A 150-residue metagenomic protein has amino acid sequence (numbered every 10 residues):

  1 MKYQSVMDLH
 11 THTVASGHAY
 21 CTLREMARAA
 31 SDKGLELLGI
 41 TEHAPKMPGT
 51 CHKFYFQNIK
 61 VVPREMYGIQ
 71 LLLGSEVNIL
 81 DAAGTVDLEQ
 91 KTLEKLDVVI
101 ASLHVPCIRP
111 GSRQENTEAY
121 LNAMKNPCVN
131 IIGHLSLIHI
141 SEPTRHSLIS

Functional and structural regions predicted by a protein language model:
M1-D81, I131, L137-I138: An N-terminally biased module of ancient metal coordination in phosphate/nucleic-acid-related enzymes
A15, C107, S147: Glycine-rich nucleotide phosphate-binding loop and flanking beta-alpha elements of Rossmann-like dinucleotide-binding
A27-R28, H52-E65, Q70, L88-K95 (+2 more regions): Histidine/acidic residue-rich metal-binding segments in metalloenzymes
P48, R109, S150: Glycine/Thr-rich phosphate-binding loops of Rossmann-like dinucleotide-binding domains
E76-A83, C107-E115: Active-site glycine- and acidic-residue-rich loops that bind and position anionic ligands or nucleotide-like cofactors
L96-L103, V129-G133: Non-cysteine beta-strand/loop elements that form the S-adenosyl-L-methionine
L103-P110, L137-I138: Surface-exposed cleft-lining segments at the edges of enzyme active sites
I138-S150: Single conserved hydrophobic/aromatic residue that forms the stacking wall/gate of nucleotide- or nucleobase-binding
